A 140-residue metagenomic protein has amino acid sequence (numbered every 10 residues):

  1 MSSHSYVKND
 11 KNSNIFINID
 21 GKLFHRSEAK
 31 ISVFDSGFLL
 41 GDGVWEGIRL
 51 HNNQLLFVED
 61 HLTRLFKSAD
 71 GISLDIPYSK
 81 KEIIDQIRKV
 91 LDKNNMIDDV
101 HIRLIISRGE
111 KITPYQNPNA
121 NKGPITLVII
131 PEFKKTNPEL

Functional and structural regions predicted by a protein language model:
M1-L140: Conserved alpha/beta cores of soluble small-molecule-handling proteins
